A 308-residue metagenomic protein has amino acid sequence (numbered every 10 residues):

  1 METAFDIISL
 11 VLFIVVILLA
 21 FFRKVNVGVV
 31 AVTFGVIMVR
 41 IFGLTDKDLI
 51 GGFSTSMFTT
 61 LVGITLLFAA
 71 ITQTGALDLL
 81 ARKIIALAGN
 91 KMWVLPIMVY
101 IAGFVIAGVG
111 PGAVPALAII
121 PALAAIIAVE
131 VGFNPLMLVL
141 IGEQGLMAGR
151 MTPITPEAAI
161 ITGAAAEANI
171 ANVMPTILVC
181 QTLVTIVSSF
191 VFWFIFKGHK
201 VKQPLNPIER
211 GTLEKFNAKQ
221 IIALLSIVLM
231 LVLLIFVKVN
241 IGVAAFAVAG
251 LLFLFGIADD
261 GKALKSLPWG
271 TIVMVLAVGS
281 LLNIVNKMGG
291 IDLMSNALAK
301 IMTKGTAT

Functional and structural regions predicted by a protein language model:
M1, I7-I8, L95-P96, A102 (+8 more regions): Short leucine-rich amphipathic alpha-helices used at interfaces
M1-T60, F68, C180-L293: Hydrophobic transmembrane alpha-helices of multi-pass small-molecule transporters
V16-K24, A102-G112, E143-R150, L233-V237 (+1 more regions): Transmembrane alpha-helix interface/packing and boundary motifs in multi-pass membrane proteins, characterized by
R23, I41-F42, A88, V131 (+5 more regions): A broad structural signal for alpha-helix termini and local helix breaks/kinks
G28, W93-V94, L136-M137, P175 (+2 more regions): Residues that define the loop-to-transmembrane-helix transition and helix capping in multi-pass membrane transporters
G28-V29, P111-P121, L138, T152-A158 (+1 more regions): Transmembrane helix boundary and interhelical junction motifs in multipass membrane proteins
V30, L44-E130, L264-T308: Membrane-embedded alpha-helical segments and adjacent helix-loop junctions characteristic of multi-pass solute
I127-R210: Membrane-core helix-loop-helix motifs of multi-pass transport proteins
